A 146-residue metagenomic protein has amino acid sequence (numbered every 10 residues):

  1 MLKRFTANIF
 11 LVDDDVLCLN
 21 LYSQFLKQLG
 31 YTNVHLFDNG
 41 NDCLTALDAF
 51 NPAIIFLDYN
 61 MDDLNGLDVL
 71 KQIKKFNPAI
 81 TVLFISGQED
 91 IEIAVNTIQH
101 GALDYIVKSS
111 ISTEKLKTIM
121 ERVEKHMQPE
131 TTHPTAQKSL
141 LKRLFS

Functional and structural regions predicted by a protein language model:
V16-H35: Two-component/phosphorelay signaling modules centered on CheY-like receiver
N39, N65-D68, E89: Acidic catalytic/metal-coordinating carboxylates
T45, L67-P78, N96: Short amphipathic alpha-helix used as the core "switch/output" element in two-component signaling
F50-F56: Active-site beta3 strand of CheY-like receiver
D62, S86: The feature encodes the CheY-like receiver
T113, T118, K125-S146: CheY-like receiver
